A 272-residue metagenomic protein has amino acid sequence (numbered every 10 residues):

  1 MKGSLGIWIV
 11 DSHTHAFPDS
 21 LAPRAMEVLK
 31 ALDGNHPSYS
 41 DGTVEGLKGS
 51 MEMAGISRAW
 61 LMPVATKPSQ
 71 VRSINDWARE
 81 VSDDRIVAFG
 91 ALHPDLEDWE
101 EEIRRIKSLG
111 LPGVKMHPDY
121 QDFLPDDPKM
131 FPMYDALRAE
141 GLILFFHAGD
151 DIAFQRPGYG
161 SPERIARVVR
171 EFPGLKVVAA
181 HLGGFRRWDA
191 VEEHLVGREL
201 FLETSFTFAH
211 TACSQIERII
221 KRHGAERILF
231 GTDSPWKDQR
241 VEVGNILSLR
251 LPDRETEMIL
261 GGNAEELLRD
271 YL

Functional and structural regions predicted by a protein language model:
M1-H15, L21-R58, R222-L229, R240-L272: Mid-to-C-terminal alpha-helical segments outside catalytic/metal-binding sites
I9-D19, F145-A148, A179-A180: Histidine-centered catalytic micro-motifs
D11, W60-P63, V178-A180, E203 (+2 more regions): Short beta-strand segments
H13, M51, A78, I106 (+8 more regions): Conserved, mostly hydrophobic/aromatic
A16-S20, T66-S69, P94-D98, Q121 (+4 more regions): Active-site environment of divalent metal-dependent phosphoester hydrolases
G46-S50, I74-V81, E102-I106, K129-M133 (+4 more regions): A general structural detector for well-ordered alpha-helical segments in enzyme core domains, enriched
S57-R58, P68-I152, R156-Y159, H210: Active-site gating/metal-coordination segments in enzymes
P112-G113, F123-L229: Catalytic pocket-lining loop regions of alpha/beta-barrel enzymes, especially the amidohydrolase/enolase/GH5 lineages
